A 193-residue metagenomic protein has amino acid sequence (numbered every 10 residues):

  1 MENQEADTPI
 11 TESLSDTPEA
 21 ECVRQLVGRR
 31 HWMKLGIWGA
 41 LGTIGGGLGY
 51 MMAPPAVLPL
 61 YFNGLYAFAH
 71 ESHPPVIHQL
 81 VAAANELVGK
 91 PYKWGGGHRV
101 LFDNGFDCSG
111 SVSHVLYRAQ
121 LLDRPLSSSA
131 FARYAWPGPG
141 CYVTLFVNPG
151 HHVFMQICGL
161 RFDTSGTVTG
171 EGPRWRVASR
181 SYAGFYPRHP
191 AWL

Functional and structural regions predicted by a protein language model:
M1-H31, W38-G46: N-terminal secretory signal peptides
L26-R30, G46-P75: C-terminal segment of N-terminal export signals and the immediately downstream linker at the start of the mature
N63-Y66, G95-V100, A130-R133: Short linear capping/connector segments at secondary-structure termini
H70-H73, V81, S113-L193: ...with weaker cross-activation on analogous glycine-rich loops/strands in unrelated enzymes
H70-I77, L101-S109: Solvent-exposed, acidic/flexible segments
H78, A82-E86, S109-H114: Solvent-exposed, polar/charged alpha-helical surfaces in well-ordered, non-transmembrane soluble domains, broadly
E86-G105, A119: Active-site nucleophile-His-acid catalytic modules used for acyl/amide transfer and hydrolysis across diverse enzymes
